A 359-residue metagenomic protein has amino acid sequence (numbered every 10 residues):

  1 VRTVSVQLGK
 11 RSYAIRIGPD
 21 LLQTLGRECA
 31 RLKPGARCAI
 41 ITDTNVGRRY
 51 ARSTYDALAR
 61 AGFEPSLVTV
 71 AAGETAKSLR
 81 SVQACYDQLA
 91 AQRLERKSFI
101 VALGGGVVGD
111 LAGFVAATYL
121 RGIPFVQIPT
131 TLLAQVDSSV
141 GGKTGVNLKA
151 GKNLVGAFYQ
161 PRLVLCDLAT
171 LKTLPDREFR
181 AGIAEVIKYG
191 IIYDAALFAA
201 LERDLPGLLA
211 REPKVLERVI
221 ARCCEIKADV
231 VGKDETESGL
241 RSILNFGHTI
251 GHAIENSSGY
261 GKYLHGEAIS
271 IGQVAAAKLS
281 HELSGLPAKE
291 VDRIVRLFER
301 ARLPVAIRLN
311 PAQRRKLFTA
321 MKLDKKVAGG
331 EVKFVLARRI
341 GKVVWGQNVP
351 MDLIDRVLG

Functional and structural regions predicted by a protein language model:
V1-F99: ATP/NTP phosphate-donor binding region
R2, A184-V186, G285-G359: C-terminal charged capping/lid subdomain of soluble metabolic enzymes
Q7, K33, R93-E95, T118-L120 (+5 more regions): Solvent-exposed alpha-helices and their adjacent loops that cap or buttress functional pockets in soluble metabolic
Y86-L103, A112-Q127: Non-catalytic interfacial helical region
V107-F114, Q135-V136, H252-A253: Short glycine/serine/threonine-rich phosphate/pyrophosphate-binding segments that cradle anionic phosphate groups
F114-G207: A glycine/threonine-rich phosphate-anchoring loop and its flanking beta-alpha core in nucleotide/phosphate-binding
A199-R315: Active-site segments that bind and position negatively charged phosphate/pyrophosphate groups
